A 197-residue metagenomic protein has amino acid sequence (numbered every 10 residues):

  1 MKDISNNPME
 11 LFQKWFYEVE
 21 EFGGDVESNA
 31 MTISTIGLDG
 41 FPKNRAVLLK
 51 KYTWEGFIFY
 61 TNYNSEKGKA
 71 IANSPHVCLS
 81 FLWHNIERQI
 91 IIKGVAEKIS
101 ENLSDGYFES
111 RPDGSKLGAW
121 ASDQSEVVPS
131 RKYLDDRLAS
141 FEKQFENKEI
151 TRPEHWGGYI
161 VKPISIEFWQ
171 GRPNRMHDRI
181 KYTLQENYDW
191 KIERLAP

Functional and structural regions predicted by a protein language model:
M1-P197: Binding-site signature for planar aromatic cofactors or substrates
